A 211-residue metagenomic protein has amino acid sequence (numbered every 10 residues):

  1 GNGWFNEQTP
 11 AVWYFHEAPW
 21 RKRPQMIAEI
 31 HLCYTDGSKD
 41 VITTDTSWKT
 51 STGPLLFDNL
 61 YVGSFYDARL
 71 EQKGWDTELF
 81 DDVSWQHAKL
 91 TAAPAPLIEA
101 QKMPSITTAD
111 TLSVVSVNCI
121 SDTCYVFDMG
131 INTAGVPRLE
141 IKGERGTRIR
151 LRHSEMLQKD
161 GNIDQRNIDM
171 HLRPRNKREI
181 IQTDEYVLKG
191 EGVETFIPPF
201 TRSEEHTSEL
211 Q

Functional and structural regions predicted by a protein language model:
G1-E205: Extracellular/oxidizing-compartment recognition motifs
E205-Q211: Residue-level detector of conserved catalytic or cofactor/ligand-binding positions in enzyme active sites
